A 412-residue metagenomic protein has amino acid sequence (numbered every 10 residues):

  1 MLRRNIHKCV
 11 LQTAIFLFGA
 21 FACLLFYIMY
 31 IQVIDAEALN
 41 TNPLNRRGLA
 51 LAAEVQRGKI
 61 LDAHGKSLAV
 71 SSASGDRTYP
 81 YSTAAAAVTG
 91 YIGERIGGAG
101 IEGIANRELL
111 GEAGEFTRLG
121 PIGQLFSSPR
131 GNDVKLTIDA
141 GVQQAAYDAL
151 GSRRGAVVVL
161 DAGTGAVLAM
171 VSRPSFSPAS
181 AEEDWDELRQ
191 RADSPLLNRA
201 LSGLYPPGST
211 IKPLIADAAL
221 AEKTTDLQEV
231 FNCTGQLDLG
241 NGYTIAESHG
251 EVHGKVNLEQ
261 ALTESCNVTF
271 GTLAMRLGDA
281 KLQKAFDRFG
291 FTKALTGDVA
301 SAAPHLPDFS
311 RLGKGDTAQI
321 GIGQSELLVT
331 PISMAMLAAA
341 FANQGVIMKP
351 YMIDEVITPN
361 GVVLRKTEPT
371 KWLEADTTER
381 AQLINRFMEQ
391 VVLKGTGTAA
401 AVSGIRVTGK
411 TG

Functional and structural regions predicted by a protein language model:
M1-W185, P195, L204-S209, E229-N232 (+3 more regions): Periplasmic/cell-envelope proteins involved in peptidoglycan metabolism and beta-lactam response
L2, H64, G163, V167-S209 (+1 more regions): Beta-lactam-recognizing serine transpeptidase/beta-lactamase-like catalytic domain environment
